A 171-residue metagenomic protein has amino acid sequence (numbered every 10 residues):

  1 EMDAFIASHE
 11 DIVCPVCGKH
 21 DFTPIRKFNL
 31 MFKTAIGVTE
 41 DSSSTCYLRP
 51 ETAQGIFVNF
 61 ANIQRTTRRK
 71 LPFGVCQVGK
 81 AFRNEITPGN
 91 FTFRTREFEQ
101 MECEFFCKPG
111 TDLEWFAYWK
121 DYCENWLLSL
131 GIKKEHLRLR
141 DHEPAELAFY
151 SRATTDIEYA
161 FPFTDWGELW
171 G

Functional and structural regions predicted by a protein language model:
E1-G171: TRNA-recognition modules of translation machinery and tRNA-sensing kinases, especially anticodon-binding
